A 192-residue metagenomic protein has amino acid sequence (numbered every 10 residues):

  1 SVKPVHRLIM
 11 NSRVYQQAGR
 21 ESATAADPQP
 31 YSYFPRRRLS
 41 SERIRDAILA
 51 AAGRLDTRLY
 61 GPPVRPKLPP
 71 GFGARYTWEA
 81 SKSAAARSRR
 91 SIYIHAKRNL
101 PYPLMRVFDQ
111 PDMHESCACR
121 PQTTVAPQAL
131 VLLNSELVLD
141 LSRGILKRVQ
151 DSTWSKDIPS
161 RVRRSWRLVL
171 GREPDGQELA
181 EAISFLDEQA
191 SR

Functional and structural regions predicted by a protein language model:
S1, Y15-Q16, Q189-R192: Short, basic alpha-helical nucleic acid-contact segments in DNA-binding proteins and DNA transaction factors
K3-P4, Q16-R164, L168-V169, E173: An acidic, gly/pro-interrupted, aromatic-rich
P4-M10: Beta-strand segments within the central parallel beta-sheet cores of soluble alpha/beta enzyme folds
V5, Q177, E181-A182: Long, internal low-complexity/basic segments
R13, L137, L186-A190: Residue-level detector of secondary-structure transition/capping positions
V169, A180-S191: Amphipathic alpha-helical segments that form the core helices of the histone-fold
